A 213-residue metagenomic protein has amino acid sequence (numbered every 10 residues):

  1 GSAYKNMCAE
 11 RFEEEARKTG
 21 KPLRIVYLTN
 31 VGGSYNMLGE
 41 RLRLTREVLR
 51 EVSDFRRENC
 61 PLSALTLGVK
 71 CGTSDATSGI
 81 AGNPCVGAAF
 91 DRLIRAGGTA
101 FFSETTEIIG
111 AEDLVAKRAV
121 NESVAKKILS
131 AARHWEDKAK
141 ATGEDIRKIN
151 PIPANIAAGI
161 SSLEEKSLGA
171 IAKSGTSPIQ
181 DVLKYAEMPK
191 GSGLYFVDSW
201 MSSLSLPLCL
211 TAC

Functional and structural regions predicted by a protein language model:
G1, S34-M37, A64, V69-C71 (+1 more regions): Anaerobic metallocofactor- and corrinoid-dependent redox/one-carbon enzyme cores, especially those from methanogenesis
G1-N30, L44-E47: Small-residue-rich
E15-L23, F55, L93-T99: Secondary-structure transition/capping motifs at alpha-helix termini and the adjoining loop/turn into the next element
K18-K21, C60-L62, P189-K190: A generic structural signal for short, non-catalytic loop/turn and secondary-structure boundary residues
E40-D54: Flexible nucleotide-interacting loop at or near the entrance of a catalytic core
R50-E58, T73, A141: Conserved helix-loop functional segments at active or binding sites
R56-T66: Glycine-rich phosphate/diphosphate-binding loops that line cofactor/substrate pockets in enzymes
